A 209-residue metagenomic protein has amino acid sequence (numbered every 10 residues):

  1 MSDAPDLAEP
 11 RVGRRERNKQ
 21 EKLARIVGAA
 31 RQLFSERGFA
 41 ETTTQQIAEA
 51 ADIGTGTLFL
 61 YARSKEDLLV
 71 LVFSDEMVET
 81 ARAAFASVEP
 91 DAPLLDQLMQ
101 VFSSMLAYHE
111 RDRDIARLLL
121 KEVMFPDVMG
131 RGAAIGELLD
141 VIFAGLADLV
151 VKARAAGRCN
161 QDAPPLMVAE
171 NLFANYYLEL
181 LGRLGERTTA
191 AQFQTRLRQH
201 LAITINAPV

Functional and structural regions predicted by a protein language model:
M1-R37, E41-A50, D67: Basic, helix-initiating cap at the start of DNA-binding domains
Q20-G28, A40-E41, D52, Y61-F85 (+3 more regions): An amphipathic alpha-helix adjacent to DNA-recognition modules
G56: Key DNA-contact positions within bacterial/archaeal DNA-binding proteins
L71, F85-D114, P165-L172, Q194: Hydrophobic alpha-helical connector segments
V78, R82, M129-A156, L166-E170 (+2 more regions): Amphipathic alpha-helical packing segments from all-alpha helical-bundle domains
S87, S103-E110, L120-F125, L180 (+1 more regions): Helix-loop "lid/cap" segments that line or gate small-molecule binding pockets
A107-G145: Short secondary-structure transition hinges
L120, R154-L201: Hydrophobic/aromatic-rich alpha-helical bundle segments in the mid-to-C-terminal region
